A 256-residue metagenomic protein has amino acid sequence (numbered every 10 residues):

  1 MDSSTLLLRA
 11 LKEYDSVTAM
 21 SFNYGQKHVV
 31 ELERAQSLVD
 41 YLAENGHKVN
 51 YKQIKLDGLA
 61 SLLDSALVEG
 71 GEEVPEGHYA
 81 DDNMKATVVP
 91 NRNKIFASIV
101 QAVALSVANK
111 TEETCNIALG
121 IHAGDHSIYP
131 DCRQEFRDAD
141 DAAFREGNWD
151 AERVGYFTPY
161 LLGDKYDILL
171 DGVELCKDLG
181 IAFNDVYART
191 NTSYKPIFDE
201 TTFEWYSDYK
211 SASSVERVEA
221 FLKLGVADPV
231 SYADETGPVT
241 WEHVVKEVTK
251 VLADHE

Functional and structural regions predicted by a protein language model:
M1-I181: ATP-dependent adenylation/nucleotidyltransferase module used to activate substrates
N50-K55, G71-V88, N109, E113-C115 (+2 more regions): ATP/NTP-dependent adenylation/nucleotidyl-transfer catalytic domains that generate, transfer, or process NMP-activated
